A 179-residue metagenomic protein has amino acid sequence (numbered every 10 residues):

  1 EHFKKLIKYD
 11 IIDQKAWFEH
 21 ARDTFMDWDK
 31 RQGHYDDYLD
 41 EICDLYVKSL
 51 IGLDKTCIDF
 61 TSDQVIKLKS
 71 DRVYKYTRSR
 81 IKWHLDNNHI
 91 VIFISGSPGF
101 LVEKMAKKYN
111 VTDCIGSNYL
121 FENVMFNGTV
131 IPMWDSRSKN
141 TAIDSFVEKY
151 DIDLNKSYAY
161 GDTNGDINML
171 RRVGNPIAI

Functional and structural regions predicted by a protein language model:
H2, D40-C43, V124-G128: Acidic/polar active-site rim loop that often engages polyanionic ligands
F3-L6, D10, S117, M133: Active-site phosphate-binding/coordination module
I7-W83: A metal-dependent, Asp-based hydrolase signature
F60-T61, K67-I179: C-terminal cap/substrate-recognition subdomain and adjoining C-terminal extension of metal-dependent phosphatase-like
